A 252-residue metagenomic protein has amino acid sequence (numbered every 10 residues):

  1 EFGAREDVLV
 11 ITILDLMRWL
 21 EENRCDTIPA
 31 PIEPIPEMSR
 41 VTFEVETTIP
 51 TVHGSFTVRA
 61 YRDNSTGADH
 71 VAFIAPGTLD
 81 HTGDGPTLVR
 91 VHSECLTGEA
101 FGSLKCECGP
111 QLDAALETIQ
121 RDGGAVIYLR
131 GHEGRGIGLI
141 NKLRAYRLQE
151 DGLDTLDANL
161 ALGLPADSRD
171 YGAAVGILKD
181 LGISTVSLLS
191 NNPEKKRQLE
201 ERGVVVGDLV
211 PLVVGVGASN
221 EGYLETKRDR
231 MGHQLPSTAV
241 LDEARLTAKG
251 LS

Functional and structural regions predicted by a protein language model:
E1-S252: Catalytic domains of riboflavin
